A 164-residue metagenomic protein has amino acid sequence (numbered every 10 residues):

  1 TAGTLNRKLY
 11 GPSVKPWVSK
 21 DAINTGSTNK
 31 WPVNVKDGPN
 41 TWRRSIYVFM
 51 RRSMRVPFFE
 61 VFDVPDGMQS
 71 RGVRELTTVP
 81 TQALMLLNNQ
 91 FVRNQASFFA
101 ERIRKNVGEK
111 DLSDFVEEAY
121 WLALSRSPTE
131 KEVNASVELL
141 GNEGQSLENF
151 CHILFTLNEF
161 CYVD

Functional and structural regions predicted by a protein language model:
T1-A123, S127, T156-D164: An acidic, gly/pro-interrupted, aromatic-rich
E109-L112, N142-L147: Short, charged, surface-exposed loops that flank catalytic or proteolytic processing sites
N134-E143: Amphipathic alpha-helical segments that form the core helices of the histone-fold
F150: Globin-like tetrapyrrole-binding proteins
I153: Short acidic/histidine-centered micro-motifs embedded in hydrophobic/aromatic stretches that mark compact functional
